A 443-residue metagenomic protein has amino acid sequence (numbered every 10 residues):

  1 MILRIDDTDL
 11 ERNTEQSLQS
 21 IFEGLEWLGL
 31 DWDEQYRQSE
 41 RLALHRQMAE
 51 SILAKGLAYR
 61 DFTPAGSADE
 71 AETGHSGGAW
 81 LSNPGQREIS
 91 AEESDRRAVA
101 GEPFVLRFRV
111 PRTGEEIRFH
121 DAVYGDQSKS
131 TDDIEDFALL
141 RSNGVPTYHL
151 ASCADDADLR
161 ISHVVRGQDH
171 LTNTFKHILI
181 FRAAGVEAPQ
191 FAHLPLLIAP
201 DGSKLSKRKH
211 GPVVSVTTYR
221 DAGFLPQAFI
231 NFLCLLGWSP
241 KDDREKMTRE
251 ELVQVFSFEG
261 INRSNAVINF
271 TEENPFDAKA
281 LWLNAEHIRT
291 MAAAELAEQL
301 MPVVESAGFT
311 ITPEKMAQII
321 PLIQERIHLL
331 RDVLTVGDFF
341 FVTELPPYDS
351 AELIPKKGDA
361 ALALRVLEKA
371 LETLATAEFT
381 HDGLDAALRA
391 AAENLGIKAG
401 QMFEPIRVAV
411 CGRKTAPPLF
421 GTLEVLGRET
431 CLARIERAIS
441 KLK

Functional and structural regions predicted by a protein language model:
M1-G78, T172-V186, A228: N-terminal Rossmann-like or analogous alpha/beta NTP/dinucleotide-binding catalytic cores that position adenine
L3, R60, P64-H193, I198-K207 (+2 more regions): Active-site cores that bind ATP or allylic diphosphates and position pyrophosphate for catalysis
L3-D7, L159-V164, V214, A370 (+2 more regions): Glycine- and acidic
L10, V186-P347, I354, C411-K443: Catalytic adenosine-cofactor/nucleotide-binding cores of aminoacyl-tRNA synthetases and other
I21, I52, G56, F108 (+7 more regions): Residue-level signal for inorganic ion chemistry
E23, E50, R182, N231-C234 (+3 more regions): Generic alpha-helical structural context detector
A297, L353-V410: C-terminal accessory/binding modules appended to enzymatic or scaffolding proteins
